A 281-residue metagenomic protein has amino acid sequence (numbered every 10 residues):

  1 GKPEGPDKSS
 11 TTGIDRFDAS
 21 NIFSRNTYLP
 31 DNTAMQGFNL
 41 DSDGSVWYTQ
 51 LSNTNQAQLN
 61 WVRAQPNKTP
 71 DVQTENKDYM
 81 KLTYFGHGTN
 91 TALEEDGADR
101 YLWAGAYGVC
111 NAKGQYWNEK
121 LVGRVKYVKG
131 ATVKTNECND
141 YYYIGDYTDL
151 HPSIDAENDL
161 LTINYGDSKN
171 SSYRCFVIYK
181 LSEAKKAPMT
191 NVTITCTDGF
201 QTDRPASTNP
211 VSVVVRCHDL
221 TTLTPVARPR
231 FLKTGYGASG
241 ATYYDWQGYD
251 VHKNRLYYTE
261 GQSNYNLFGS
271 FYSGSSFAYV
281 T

Functional and structural regions predicted by a protein language model:
D7-Y28, P70-Y84, V128-T148, M189-T242: Surface-exposed loop and turn segments in beta-propeller and other repeat-based domains that flank or scaffold
F23-A57: Beta-strand-rich domains and repeat architectures in extracellular enzymes and scaffolds, especially beta-propellers
D31-N39, T83-L93, D140-A156, A241-G248: Repeated scaffold domains used in trafficking and secretory/extracellular systems, primarily beta-propellers
D43-G44, A98-R100, E157-D159, K253-L256: Short coil/turn segments that connect the beta-strands within blades of beta-propeller domains
S52-Q56, Y107-K113, D167-S172, S263-F268: Short glycine/acidic-enriched loop and turn motifs that connect beta-strands
Q58-T69, Q115-G130, Y173-K186, N191-G199 (+1 more regions): Beta-propeller blade signature
V62-V109: Blade-loop segments of beta-propeller domains
P229-T281: Loop/turn-rich, solvent-exposed surfaces of beta-rich toroidal or solenoidal domains
